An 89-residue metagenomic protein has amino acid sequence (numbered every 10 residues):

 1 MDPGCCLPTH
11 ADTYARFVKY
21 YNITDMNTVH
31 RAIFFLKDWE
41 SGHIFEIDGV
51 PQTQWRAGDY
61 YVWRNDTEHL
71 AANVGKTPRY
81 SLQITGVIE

Functional and structural regions predicted by a protein language model:
M1-W39: Conserved double-stranded beta-helix
P8-D12, K19-Y21, H43-D48, A57 (+1 more regions): A short secondary-structure junction signal
T9-A11, L36-K37, D48, W63-D66 (+1 more regions): Short His-Asn-centered micro-motif
A15, P51-T53, T77: Short, surface-exposed beta-strand-loop junctions and turns on beta-sheet-rich folds
V29-R56: A short beta-strand-loop-beta hairpin characteristic of the jelly-roll/cupin
H30-F35, Y60-V62, K76-E89: A short hydrophobic beta-strand segment most commonly corresponding to one strand of the jelly-roll/cupin
D38-E40, H69, I88: Short loop/turn segments at secondary-structure transitions that flank enzyme active sites
T53-E68: Conserved metal-binding segment of the jelly-roll/cupin
